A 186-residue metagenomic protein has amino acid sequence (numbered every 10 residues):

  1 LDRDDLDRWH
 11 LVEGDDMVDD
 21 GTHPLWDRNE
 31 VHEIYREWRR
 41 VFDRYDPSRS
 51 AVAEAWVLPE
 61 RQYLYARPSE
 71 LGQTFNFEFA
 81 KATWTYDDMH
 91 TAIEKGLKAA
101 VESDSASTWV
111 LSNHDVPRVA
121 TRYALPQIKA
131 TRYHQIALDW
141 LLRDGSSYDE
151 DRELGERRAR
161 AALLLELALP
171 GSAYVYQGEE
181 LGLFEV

Functional and structural regions predicted by a protein language model:
L1-V186: Active-site and adjacent substrate-binding regions of carbohydrate-active enzymes
